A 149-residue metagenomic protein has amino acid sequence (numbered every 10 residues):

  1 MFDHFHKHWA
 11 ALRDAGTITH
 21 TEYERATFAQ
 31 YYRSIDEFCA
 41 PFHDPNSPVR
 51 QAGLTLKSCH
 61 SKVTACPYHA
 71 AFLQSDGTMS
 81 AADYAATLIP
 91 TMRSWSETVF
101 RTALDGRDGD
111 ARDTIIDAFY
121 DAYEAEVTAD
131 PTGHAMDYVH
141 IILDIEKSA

Functional and structural regions predicted by a protein language model:
M1-D108: Substrate-binding/catalytic lobe of Class I Rossmann-like enzymes that use SAM or dcSAM, i.e., the mid-to-C-terminal
Y23, Y120-V127: Short linear interaction motifs
I115-A118: Helix-rich interaction surfaces within compact, conserved domain-sized segments that mediate assembly or partner
T128-A135: Short proline/glycine-enriched turn/loop segments at secondary-structure junctions
A135-A149: Core SAM-dependent methyltransferase catalytic element
